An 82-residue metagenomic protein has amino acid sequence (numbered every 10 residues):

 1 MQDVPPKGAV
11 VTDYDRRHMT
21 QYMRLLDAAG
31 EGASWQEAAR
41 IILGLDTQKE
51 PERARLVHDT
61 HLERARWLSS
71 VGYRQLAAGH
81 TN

Functional and structural regions predicted by a protein language model:
M1-D13: Short, Lys/Arg-enriched N-terminal segment that forms or immediately precedes the first helix of a structured domain
V4, R40-R53: Short helix/strand-capping connector loops at secondary-structure junctions
D15-E31: Short, amphipathic alpha-helical "recognition" segments used to contact nucleic acids or chromatin
R24-L25, Q48-G72: Major-groove recognition helix of helix-turn-helix-like DNA-binding domains
E31-I41: Short, charged amphipathic recognition helices of the HTH superfamily and cognate SANT/SANTA-like modules
L43, L56-V57, L76: Residue-level signal for alpha-helical context at structural boundaries
A77-N82: Long, charge-rich, low-complexity intrinsically disordered regions
